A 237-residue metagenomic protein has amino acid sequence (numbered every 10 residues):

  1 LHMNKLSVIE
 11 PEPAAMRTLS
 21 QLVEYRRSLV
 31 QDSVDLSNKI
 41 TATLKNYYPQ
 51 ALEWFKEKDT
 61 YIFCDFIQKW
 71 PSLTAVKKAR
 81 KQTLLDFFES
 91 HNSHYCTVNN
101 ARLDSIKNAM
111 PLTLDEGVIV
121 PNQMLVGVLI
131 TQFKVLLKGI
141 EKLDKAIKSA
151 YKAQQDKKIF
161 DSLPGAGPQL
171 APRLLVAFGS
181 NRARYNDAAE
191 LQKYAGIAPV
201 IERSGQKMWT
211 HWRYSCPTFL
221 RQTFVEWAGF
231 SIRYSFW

Functional and structural regions predicted by a protein language model:
L1-W237: A detector of single, family-specific signature residues that are central to catalytic or substrate-handling motifs
